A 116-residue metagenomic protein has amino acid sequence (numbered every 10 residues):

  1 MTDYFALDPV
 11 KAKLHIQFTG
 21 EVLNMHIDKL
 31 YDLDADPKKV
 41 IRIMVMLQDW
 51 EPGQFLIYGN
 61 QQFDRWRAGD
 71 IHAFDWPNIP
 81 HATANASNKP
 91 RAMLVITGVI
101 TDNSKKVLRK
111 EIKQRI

Functional and structural regions predicted by a protein language model:
M1-L23, I27: Signature of the catalytic double-stranded beta-helix
P9, M25-I43, K89: A short beta-loop-beta micro-motif enriched in histidine and acidic residues
T19-V22, L30, W50-P52, P77-H81 (+1 more regions): Short, solvent-exposed loop/turn segments at secondary-structure junctions
N24-D28, Q54-G59, A84, K106-V107: A short secondary-structure junction signal
I41-M46, I71-A73, N88-K105: A short hydrophobic beta-strand segment most commonly corresponding to one strand of the jelly-roll/cupin
M46-R67: A short beta-strand-loop-beta hairpin characteristic of the jelly-roll/cupin
D64-P80: Conserved metal-binding segment of the jelly-roll/cupin
H81-S87: Short proline/glycine-enriched turn/loop segments at secondary-structure junctions
